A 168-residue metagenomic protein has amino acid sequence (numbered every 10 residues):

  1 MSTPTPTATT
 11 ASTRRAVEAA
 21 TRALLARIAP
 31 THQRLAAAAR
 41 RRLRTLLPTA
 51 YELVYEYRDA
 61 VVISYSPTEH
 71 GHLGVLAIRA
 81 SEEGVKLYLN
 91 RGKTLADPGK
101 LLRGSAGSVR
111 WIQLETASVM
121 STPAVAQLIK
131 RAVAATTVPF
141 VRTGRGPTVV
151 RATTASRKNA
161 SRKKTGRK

Functional and structural regions predicted by a protein language model:
M1-K168: Charge-dense, helix-prone N-terminal extensions
